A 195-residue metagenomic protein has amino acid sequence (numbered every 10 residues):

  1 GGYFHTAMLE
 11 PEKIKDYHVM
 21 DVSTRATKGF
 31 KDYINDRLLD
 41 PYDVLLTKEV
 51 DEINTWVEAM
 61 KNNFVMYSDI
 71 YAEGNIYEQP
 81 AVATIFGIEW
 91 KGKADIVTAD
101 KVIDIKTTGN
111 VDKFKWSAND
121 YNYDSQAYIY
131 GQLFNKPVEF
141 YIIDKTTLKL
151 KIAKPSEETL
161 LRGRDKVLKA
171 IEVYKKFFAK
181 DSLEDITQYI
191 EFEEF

Functional and structural regions predicted by a protein language model:
G1-K93, T187-E194: Metal-dependent nuclease catalytic cores that hydrolyze phosphodiester bonds in DNA/RNA, characterized by
L38-L45, D112-Y121, S156-T159: Short histidine-centered catalytic/ligand-binding loop motif
S68-I70, A99-V102, F134-P137: Secondary-structure boundary elements
P80-V82, K101, K106-T108, I143-K145: Histidine- and/or cysteine-centered catalytic micro-motif in compact active-site loops
G87-K91, T98-D100, K136, T147-L148: Coil-to-beta-strand transition motifs
I88, Y121-Y123: Short, glycine/acidic-rich beta->alpha junctions
G92-F114, Y130: Conserved catalytic cores of phosphodiester-cleaving nucleases, focusing on short active-site segments
W116-N119, I129-F195: Metal-dependent nuclease catalytic regions and adjoining charged, substrate-binding loops involved in nucleic-acid end
